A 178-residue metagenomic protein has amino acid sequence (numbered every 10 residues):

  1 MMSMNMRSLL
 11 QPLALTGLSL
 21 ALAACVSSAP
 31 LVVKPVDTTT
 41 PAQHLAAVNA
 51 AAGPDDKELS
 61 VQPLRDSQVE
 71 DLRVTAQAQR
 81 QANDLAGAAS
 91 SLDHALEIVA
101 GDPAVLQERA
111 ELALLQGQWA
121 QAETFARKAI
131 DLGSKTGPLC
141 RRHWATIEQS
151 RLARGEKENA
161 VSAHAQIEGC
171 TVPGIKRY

Functional and structural regions predicted by a protein language model:
S19-Q43: Bacterial Sec signal peptide processing site at the extreme N-terminus
Q62-S90: Alpha-helical segment of the N-proximal tetratricopeptide repeat
V105, L139, H143, K176-R177: TPR alpha-solenoid repeat register
